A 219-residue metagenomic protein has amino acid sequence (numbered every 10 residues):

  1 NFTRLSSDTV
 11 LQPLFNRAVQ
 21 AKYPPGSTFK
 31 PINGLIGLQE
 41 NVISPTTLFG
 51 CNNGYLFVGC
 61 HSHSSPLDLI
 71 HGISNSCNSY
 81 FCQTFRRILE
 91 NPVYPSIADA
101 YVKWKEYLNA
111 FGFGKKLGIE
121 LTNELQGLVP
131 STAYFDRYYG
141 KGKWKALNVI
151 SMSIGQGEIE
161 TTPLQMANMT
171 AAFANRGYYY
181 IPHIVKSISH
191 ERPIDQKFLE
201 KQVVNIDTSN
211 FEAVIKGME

Functional and structural regions predicted by a protein language model:
N1-E219: Beta-lactam-recognizing serine transpeptidase/beta-lactamase-like catalytic domain environment
